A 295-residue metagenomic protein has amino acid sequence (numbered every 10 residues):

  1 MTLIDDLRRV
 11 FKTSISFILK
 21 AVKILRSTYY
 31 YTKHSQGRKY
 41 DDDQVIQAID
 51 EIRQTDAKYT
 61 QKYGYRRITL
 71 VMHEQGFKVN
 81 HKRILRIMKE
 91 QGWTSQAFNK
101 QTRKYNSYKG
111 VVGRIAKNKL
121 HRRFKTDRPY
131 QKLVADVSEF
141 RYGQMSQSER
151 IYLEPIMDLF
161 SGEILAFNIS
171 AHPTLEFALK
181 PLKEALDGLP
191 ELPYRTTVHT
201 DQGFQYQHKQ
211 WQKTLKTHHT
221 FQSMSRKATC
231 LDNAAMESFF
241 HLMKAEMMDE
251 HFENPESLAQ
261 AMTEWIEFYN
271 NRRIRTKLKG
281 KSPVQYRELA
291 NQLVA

Functional and structural regions predicted by a protein language model:
M1-T13, I46, D50-A57: Short, amphipathic alpha-helical "recognition" segments used to contact nucleic acids or chromatin
I4, I18-L19, Y29, I49 (+13 more regions): Mobile genetic element proteins and their domesticated derivatives, centered on retroelements and DNA transposons
I4-T32, Q91: Structured, non-catalytic alpha/beta "coupling" segments that mediate domain-domain communication and provide generic
T28-R128, T229, V284-A290: Basic, flexible linker segments flanking DNA-binding modules in nucleic acid-interacting mobile-element proteins
S107, T200-Q202, H208-K209, M224-K244 (+2 more regions): RNase H-like two-metal-ion nuclease catalytic core shared by retroviral integrases and related mobile-element nucleases
R122-L165, H172: An active-site-proximal beta-strand-loop segment
E149-R150, N168-E191: Active-site beta-loop-alpha junctions of metal-dependent nucleic acid enzymes, especially the RNase H-like/DDE
K209, K216, K244-A295: C-terminal domain-tail junction helix/linker
